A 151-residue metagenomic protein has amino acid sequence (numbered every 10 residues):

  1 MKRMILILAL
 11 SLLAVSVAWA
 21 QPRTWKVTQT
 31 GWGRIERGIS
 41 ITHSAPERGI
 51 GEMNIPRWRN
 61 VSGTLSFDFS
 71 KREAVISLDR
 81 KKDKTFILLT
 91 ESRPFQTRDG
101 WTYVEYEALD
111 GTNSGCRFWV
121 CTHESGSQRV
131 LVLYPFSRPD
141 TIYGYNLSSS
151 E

Functional and structural regions predicted by a protein language model:
M1-M4: Positively charged n-region of N-terminal signal peptides that target proteins for export
I7-V15: Bacterial N-terminal signal peptides
V15-Q21: Sec/Tat signal peptide C-region and signal peptidase I cleavage site
Q21-N54: Tryptophan-anchored aromatic micro-motifs
R48-K82: N-terminal, post-signal-peptide region of Sec/Tat-exported proteins
F69-C121: Contiguous, well-ordered beta-strand patches that form the walls/edges of small beta-barrel/beta-sandwich domains
R80-T97, L133-E151: Edge beta-strand at a domain terminus
Y103-S150: Helix-rich interaction surfaces within compact, conserved domain-sized segments that mediate assembly or partner
